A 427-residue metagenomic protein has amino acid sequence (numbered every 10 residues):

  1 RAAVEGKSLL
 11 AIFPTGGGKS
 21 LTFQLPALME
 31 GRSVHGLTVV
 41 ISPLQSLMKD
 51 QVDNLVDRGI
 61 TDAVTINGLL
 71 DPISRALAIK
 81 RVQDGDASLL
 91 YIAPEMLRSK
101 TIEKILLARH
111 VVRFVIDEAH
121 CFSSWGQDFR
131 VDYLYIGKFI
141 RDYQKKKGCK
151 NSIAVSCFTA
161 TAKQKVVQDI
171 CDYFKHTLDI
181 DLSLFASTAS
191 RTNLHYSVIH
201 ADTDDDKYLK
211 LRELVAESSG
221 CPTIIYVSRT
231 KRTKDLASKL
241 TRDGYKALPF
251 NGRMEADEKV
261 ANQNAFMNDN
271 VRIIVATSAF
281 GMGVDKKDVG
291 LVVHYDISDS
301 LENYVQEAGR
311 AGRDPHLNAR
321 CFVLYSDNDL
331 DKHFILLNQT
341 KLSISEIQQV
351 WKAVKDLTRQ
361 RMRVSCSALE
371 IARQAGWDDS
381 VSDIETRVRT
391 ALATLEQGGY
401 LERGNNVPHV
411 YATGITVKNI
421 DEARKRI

Functional and structural regions predicted by a protein language model:
A3-S20, A27-G31, G36, V40 (+3 more regions): Helicase motor core with emphasis on the C-terminal RecA-like subdomain
S46: Conserved Rossmann-like nucleotide-cofactor binding loop
R426-I427: Leucine-rich, amphipathic alpha-helical/linker segments
